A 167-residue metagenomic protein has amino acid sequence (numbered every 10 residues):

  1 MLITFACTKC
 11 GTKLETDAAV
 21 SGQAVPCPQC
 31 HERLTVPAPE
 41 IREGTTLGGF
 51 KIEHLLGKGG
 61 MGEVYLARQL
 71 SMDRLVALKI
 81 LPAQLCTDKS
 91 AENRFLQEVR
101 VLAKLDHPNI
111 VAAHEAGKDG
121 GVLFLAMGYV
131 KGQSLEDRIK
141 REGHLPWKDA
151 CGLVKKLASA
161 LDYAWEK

Functional and structural regions predicted by a protein language model:
L2-K167: Conserved ATP-binding/catalytic core of the eukaryotic-like protein kinase fold, especially serine/threonine kinases
